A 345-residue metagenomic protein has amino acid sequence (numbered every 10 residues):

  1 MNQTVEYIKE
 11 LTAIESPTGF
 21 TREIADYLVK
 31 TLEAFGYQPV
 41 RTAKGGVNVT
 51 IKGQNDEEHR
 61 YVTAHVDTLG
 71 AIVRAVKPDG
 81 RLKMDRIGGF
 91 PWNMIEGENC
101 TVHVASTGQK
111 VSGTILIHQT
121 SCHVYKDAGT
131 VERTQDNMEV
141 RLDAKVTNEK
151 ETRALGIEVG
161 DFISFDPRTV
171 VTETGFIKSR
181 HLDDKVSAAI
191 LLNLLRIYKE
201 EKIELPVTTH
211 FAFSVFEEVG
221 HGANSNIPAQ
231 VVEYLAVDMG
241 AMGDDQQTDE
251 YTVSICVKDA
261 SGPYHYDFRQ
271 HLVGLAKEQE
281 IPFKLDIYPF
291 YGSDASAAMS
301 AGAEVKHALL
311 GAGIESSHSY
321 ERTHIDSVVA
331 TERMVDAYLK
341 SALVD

Functional and structural regions predicted by a protein language model:
M1-D345: N-terminal hydrophobic/helix-forming segments and targeting peptides
